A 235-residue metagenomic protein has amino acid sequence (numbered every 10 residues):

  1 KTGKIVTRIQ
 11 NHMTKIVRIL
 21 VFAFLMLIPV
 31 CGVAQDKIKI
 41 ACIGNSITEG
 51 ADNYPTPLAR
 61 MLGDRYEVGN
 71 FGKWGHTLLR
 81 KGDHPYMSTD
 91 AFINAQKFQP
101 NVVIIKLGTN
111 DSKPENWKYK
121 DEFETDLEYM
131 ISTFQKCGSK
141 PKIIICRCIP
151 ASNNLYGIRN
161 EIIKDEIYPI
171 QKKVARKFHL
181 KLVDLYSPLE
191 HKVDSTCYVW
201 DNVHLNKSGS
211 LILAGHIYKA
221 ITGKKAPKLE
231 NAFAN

Functional and structural regions predicted by a protein language model:
K1-I43, I47-T56, R60-E67, Q96-N101 (+5 more regions): N-terminal secretory targeting modules
L27, I47, G75, P150 (+1 more regions): Residue-level detector of flexible, active-site-proximal loop/helix-junction positions within diverse enzyme catalytic
D36-C42, I47-E128: Conserved SGNH/GDSL esterase-like catalytic core that processes O-acyl groups on lipids and polysaccharides
E67-G69, K142, H179-K181: Conserved beta-strand segments of alpha/beta enzyme cores
N70-F71, C146, L229: Surface-exposed patches in mature extracellular/periplasmic domains of secreted proteins
F92, L127-I131, Y168, K172: Generic structural signal for well-ordered alpha-helices, preferentially at hydrophobic/aromatic core positions
K106-N110, T133-D165: Active-site segments of SGNH/GDSL-like serine hydrolases that catalyze O-acetyl group transfer/hydrolysis on lipids
I149-N235: Catalytic His-Asp segment of secreted/periplasmic serine-dependent ester chemistry enzymes
